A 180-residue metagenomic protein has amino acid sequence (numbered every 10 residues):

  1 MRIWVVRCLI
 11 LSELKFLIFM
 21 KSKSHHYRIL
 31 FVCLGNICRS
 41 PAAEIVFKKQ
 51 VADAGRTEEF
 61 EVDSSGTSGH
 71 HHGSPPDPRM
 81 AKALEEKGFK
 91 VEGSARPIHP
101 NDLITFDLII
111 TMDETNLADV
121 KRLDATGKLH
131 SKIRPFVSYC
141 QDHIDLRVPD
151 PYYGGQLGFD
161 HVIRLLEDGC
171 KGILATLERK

Functional and structural regions predicted by a protein language model:
I3, L9, L17-T105, A175-R179: Conserved active-site segments centered on acidic
V6-R7, K121: N-terminal non-cleavable signal-anchor helices
K21, L108, E114-K180: Phosphate-binding/catalytic loops
S40, D113-E114: Helix N-cap/beta->alpha junction signal
G69-S74, D102, M112, A125 (+1 more regions): Acidic pyrophosphate-coordinating catalytic loop
